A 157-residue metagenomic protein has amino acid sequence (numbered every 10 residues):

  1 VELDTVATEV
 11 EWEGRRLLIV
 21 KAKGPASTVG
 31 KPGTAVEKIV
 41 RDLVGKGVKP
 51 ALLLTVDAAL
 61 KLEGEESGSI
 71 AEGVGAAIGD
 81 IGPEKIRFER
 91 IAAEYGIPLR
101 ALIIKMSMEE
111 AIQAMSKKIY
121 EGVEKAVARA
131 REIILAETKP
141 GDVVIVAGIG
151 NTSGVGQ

Functional and structural regions predicted by a protein language model:
V1-A128, I134-L135, V144, G150-Q157: Conserved mixed alpha/beta catalytic, RNA-binding, or beta-rich assembly cores of soluble enzyme, regulatory
